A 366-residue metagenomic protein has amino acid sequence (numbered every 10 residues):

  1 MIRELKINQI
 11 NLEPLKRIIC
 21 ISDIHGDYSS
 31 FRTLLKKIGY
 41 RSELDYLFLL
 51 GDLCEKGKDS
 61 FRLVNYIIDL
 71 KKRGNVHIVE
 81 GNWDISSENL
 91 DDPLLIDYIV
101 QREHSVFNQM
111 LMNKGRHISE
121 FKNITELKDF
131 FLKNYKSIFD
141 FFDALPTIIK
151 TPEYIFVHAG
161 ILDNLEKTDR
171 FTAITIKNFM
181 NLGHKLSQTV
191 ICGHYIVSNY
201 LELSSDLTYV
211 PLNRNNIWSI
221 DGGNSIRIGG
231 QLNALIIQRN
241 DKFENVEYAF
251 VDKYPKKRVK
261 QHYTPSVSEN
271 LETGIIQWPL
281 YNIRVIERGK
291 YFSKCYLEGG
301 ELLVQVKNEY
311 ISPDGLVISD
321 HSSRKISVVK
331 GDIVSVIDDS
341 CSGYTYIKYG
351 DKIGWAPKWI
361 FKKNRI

Functional and structural regions predicted by a protein language model:
M1-Y66: N-terminal active-site segment of His-dependent metallophosphoesterases
D23, L47, D52, I67 (+5 more regions): Divalent metal-coordination and catalytic microenvironments
K56-P146: Active-site neighborhood of divalent metal-dependent phosphoester bond hydrolases
K122-W218, N224-I228, V246-F250, Y291: Acidic, His/Gly-enriched loop-helix segments that form or flank divalent-metal centers in metallo-dependent hydrolases
N213-T264, S268-N270: Binuclear metal-dependent phosphoesterase catalytic core
V251-T264, G299-G315: Short, basic/aromatic beta-hairpin or loop at an interaction surface
T264-P279, I311-S340: SH3/SH3-like (including bacterial SH3b) beta-barrel domains that bind proline-rich motifs or cell-wall ligands
I276-Q305, S327-I366: SH3/SH3-like beta-barrel superfamily modules
